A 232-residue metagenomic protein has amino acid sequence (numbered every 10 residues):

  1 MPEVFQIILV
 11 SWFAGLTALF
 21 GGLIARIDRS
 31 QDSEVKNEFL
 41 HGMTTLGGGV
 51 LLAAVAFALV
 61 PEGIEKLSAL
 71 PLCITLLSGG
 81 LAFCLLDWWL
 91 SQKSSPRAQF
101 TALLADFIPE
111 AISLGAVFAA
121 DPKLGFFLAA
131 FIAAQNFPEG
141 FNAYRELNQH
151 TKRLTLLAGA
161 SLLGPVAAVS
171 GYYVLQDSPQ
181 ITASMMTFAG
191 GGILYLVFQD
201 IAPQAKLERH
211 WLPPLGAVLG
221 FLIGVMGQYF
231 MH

Functional and structural regions predicted by a protein language model:
M1-H232: Intrinsically disordered, metal-sensing/regulatory segments
